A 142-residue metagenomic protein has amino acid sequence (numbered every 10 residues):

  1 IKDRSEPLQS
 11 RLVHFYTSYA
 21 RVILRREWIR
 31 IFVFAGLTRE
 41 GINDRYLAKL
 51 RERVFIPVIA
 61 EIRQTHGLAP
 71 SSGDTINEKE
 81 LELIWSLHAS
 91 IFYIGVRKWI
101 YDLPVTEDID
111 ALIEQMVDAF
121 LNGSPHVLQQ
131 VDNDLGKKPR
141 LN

Functional and structural regions predicted by a protein language model:
I1-K2, V33-T38, Y101-P104: Short linear capping/connector segments at secondary-structure termini
D3, V117-L121: An N-terminal domain-start capping segment
E6-S10, H14, R21-V22, I31-V33 (+2 more regions): Amphipathic alpha-helical packing segments from all-alpha helical-bundle domains
L8-L12, R25, I109, I113: Generic alpha-helical segment signature
R11, F120-S124: Solvent-exposed, well-ordered amphipathic alpha-helical segments that flank/support binding or catalytic loops
Y16-Y19, F32-G36, L87, I91 (+1 more regions): Short alpha-helical scaffolding segments that buttress acidic/His motifs in well-ordered protein cores
V22, R26, R39, R53 (+4 more regions): Phosphate/oxyanion-binding loops and surfaces in catalytic or ligand/nucleic-acid-binding neighborhoods
D44, H66-D118, V127-K138, N142: Hydrophobic/aromatic-rich alpha-helical bundle segments in the mid-to-C-terminal region
